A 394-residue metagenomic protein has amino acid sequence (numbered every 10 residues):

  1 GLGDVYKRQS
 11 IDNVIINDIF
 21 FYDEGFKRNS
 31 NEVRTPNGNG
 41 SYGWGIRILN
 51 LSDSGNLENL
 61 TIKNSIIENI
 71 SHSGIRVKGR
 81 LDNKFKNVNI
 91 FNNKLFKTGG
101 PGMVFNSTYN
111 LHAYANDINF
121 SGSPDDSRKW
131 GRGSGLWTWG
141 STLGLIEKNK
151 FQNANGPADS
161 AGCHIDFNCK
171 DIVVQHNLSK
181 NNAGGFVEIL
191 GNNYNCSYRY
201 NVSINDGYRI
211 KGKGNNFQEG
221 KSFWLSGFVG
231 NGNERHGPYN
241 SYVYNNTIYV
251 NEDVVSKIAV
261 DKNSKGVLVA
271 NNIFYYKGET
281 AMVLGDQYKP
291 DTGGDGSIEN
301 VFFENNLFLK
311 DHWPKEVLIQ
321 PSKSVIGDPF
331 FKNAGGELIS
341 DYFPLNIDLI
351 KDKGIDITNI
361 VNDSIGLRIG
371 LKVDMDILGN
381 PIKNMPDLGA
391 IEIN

Functional and structural regions predicted by a protein language model:
L2-G3, N346: Activation loop
D4-I11, Y22-N59, E68, H72-V88 (+1 more regions): Glycine- and acidic/polar-rich repeat regions and solenoidal domains
S322-I393: C-terminal accessory segments
